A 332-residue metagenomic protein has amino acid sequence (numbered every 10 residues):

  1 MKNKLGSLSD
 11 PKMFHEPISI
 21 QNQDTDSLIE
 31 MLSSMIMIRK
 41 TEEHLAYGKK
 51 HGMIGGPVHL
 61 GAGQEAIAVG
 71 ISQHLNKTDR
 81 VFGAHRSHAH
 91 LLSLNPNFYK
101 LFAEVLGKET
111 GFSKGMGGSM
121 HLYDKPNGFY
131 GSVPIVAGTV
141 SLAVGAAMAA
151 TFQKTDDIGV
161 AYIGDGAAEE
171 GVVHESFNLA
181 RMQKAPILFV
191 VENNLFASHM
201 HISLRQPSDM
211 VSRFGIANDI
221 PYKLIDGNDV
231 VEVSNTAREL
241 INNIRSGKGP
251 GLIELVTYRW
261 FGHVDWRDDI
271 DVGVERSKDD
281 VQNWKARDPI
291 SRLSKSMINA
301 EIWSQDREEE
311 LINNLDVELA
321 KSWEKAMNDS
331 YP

Functional and structural regions predicted by a protein language model:
M1-D10, D26-R39, T78-V81, E104-G115 (+4 more regions): Short, charge-rich amphipathic segments
M1-I67, F261-H263, D268-P332: Conserved acidic/glycine
G6-L8, I18, L28-L32, M53-I54 (+5 more regions): N-terminal start-of-chain detector that recognizes signal peptides and the immediate post-cleavage beginning
E43, Y47, H51-Q183, H201-P207 (+1 more regions): Cofactor-binding active-site loop characterized by glycine-rich and histidine/acidic residues
F129-N328: Glycine-rich ThDP/TPP pyrophosphate-binding loop and its adjacent helix/strand module within ThDP-dependent enzymes
